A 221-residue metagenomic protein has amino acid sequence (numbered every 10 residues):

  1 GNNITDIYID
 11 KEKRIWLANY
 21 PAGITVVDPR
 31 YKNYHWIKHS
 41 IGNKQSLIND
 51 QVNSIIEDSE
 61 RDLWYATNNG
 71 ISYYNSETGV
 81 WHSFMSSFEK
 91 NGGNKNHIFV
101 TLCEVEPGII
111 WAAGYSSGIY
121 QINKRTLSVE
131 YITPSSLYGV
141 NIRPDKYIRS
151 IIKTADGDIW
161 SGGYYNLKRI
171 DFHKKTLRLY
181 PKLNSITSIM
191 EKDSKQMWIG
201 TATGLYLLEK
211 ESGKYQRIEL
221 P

Functional and structural regions predicted by a protein language model:
G1-P221: Carboxylate-rich, polar loop motifs that coordinate divalent cations or form catalytic acidic clusters
